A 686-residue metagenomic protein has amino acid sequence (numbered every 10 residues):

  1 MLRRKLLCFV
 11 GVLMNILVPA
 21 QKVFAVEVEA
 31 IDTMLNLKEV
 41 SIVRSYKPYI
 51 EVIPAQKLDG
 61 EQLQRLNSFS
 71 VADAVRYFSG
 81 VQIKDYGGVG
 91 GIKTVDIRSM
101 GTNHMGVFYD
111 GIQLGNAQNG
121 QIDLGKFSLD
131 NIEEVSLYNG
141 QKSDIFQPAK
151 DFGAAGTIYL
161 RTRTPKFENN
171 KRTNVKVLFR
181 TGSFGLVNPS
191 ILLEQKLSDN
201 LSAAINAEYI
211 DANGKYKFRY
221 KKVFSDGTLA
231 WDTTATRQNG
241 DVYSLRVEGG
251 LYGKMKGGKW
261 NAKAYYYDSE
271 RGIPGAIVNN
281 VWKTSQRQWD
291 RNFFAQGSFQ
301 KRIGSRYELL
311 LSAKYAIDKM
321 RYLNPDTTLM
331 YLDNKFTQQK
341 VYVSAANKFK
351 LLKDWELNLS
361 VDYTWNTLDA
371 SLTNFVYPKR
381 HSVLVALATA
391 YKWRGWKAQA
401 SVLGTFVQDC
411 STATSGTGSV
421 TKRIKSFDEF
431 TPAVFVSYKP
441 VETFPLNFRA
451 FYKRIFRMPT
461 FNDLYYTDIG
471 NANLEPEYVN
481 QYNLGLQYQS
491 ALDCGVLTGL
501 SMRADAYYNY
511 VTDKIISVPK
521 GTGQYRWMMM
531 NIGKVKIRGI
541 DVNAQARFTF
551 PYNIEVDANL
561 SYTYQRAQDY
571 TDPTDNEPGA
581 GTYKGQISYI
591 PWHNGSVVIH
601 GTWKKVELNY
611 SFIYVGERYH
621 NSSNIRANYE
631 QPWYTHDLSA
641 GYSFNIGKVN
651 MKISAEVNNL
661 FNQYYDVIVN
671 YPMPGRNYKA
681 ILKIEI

Functional and structural regions predicted by a protein language model:
V23-Q64, A72, T102, N139: Short, acidic, small-residue-rich periplasmic hinge/interaction motif at the N-terminus of Gram-negative outer-membrane
A72, R76-Q113: Extracytoplasmic beta-strand/coil segments of soluble accessory domains associated with Gram-negative outer-membrane
L129-K176: A beta-strand signature from Gram-negative outer-membrane beta-barrel systems, especially the internal plug domain
G214-Y216, T234-V247, K254-L309, Y315-Y342 (+2 more regions): Flexible loop and strand-edge segments within Gram-negative outer membrane beta-barrel domains
R306, L310-Y322, N447-K453, E477-R538 (+1 more regions): Membrane-embedded beta-barrel scaffold of Gram-negative outer-membrane proteins
L352-N366, A370-N509: Structural signature of Gram-negative outer-membrane beta-barrels, strongest in the C-terminal barrel of TonB-dependent
G395, G499-Y510, M530-Y619, N650: Gram-negative outer-membrane beta-barrel transporters
V556, I613-N621, Y629-Q631, D637 (+1 more regions): C-terminal beta-signal and adjacent terminal beta-strands/loops of Gram-negative outer-membrane beta-barrel proteins
